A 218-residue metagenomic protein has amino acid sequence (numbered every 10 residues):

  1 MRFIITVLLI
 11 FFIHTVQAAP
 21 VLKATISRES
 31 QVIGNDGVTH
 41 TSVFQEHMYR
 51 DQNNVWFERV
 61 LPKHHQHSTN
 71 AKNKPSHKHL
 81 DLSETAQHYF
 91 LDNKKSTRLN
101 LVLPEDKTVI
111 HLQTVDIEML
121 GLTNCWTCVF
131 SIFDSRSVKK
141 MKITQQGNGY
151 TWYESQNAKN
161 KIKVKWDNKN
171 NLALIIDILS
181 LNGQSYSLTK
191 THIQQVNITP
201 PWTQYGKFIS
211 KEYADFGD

Functional and structural regions predicted by a protein language model:
M1-I4: Positively charged n-region of N-terminal signal peptides that target proteins for export
I13-T15: N-terminal signal peptide c-region/cleavage motif recognized by signal peptidases
Q17-N54, V60-P62, K211-D218: N-terminal cleavable signal peptides for secretion/export
A18-S27, Q52-E58, S76, T97-R98 (+2 more regions): Short, hydrophobic/aromatic-rich segments at coil-to-beta transitions
A19-V21, T144-Y150, N157-I162, K169-D218: Non-transmembrane domains of secretory- and envelope-associated proteins
T41, E46-W126: An acidic-aromatic
Q45-R50, Y89-D92, K139-Q146, V164-W166: Short, exposed beta-strand/loop patches in secreted or surface proteins that constitute
T114-Q146: Flexible, surface-exposed loop/linker segments and immediately adjacent secondary-structure boundaries
